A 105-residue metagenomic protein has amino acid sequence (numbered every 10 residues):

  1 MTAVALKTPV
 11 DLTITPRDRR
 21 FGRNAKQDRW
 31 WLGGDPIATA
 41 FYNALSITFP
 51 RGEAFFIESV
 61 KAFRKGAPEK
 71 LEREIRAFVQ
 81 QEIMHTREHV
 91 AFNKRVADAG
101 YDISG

Functional and structural regions predicted by a protein language model:
T2-G105: Non-heme di-metal
